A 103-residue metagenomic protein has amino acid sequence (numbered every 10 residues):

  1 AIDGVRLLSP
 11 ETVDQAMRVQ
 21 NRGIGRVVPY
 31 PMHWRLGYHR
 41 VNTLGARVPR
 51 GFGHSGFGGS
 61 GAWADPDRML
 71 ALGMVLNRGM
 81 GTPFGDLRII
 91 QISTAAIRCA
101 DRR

Functional and structural regions predicted by a protein language model:
A1-R103: Catalytic loop of the DD-peptidase/beta-lactamase superfamily, centered on the K-T-G motif and neighboring
